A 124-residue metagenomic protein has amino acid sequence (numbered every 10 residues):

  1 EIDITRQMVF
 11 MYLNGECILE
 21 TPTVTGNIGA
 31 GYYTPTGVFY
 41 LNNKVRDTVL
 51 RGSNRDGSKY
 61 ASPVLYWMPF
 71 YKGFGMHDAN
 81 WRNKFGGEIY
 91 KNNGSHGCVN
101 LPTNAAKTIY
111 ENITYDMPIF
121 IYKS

Functional and structural regions predicted by a protein language model:
E1-G31, G37-V38: Cell wall/extracellular polymer interaction/catalysis modules
V9, L41, M68: Conserved hydrophobic/aromatic pocket- or pore-lining residues that grip, position, or stack substrates in active sites
T23, L41, M76: Hydrophobic residues at beta-strand termini and immediately following loops that shape nucleotide-binding pockets
Y33-T36, V45-S124: Exported/periplasmic cell-wall-interacting domains
